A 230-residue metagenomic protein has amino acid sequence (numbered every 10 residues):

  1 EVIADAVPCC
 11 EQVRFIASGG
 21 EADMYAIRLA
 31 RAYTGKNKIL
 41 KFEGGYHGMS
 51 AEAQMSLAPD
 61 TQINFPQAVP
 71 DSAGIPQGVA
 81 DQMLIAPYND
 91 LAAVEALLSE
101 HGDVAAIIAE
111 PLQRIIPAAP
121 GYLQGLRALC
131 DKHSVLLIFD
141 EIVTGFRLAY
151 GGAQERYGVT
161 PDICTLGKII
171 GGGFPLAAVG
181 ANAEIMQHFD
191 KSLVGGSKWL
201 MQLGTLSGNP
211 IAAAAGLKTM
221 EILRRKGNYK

Functional and structural regions predicted by a protein language model:
E1-K230: Conserved N-terminal phosphate-binding loop of PLP-dependent enzymes in the Aspartate aminotransferase
